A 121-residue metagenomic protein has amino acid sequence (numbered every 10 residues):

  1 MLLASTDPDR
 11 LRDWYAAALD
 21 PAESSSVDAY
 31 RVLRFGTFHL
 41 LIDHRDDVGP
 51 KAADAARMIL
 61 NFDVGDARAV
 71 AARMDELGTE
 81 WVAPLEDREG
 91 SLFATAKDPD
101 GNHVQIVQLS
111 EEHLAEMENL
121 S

Functional and structural regions predicted by a protein language model:
L2-S5: A conserved hydrophobic helix/loop-capping motif in glycosyltransferases and polysaccharide synthases
L11-A16, M74, G101: Conserved active-site tyrosine of GNAT-family acetyltransferases
D20-G65, A71-K97, Q108-S121: Vicinal oxygen chelate
